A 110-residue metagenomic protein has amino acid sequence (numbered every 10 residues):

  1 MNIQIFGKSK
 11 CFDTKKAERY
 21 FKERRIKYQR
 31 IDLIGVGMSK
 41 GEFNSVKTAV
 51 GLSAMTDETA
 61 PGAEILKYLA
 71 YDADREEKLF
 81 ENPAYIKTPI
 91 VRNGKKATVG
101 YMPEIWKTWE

Functional and structural regions predicted by a protein language model:
M1-L33: Local sequence-structure signature of Cys/Sec-based thiol-disulfide redox active-site neighborhoods
L33-E110: Thiol/selenol-based redox catalytic cores and closely related redox-interacting motifs
